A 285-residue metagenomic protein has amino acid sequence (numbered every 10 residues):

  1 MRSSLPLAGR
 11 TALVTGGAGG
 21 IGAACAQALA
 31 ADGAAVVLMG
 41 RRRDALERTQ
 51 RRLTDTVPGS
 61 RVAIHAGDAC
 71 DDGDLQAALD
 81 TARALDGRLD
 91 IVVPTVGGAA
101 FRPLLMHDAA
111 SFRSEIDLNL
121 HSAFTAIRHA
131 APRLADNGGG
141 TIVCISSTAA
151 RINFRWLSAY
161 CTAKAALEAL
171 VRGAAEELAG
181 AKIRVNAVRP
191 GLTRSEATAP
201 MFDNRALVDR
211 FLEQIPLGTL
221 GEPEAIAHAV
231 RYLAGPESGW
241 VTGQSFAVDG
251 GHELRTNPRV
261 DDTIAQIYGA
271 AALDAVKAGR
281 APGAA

Functional and structural regions predicted by a protein language model:
T11, A18-G20: Conserved glycine-rich cofactor-binding loop
P103-L104, S111-I116, F211: Substrate-binding pocket helix/loop in short-chain dehydrogenase/reductase
L105, I152-S158, G218, P236: Active-site loop immediately N-terminal to the catalytic Tyr-X3-Lys motif of short-chain dehydrogenase/reductase
I127, A163, V171: Active-site helix of classical SDR
P132, E176-E177, G239: Alpha-helical segment proximal to the catalytic Tyr-Lys
S147: Residue(s) in the substrate-gating loop at a strand-loop-helix junction that position the organic substrate next
G180, A187, A206-V241, V248-G250 (+1 more regions): C-terminal helical subdomain
